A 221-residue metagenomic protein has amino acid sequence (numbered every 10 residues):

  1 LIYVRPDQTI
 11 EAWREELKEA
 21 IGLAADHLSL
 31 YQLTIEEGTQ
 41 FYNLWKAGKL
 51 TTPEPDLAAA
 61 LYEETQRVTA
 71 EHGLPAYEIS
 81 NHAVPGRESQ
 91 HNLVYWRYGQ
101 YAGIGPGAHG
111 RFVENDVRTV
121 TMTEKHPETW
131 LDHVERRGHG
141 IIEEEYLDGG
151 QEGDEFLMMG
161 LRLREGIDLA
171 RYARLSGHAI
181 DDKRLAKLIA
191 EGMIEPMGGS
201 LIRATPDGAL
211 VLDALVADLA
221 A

Functional and structural regions predicted by a protein language model:
L1-S176: C-terminal scaffold of the Radical SAM
L30, I79, K183, G198-G199: Residue-level detector of family-conserved "landmark" positions at structurally sensitive sites
L169, P196, V211-L212: Short active-site-adjacent structural elements
S176-A190: Short amphipathic alpha-helical interaction segments
I189-G199: A short, conserved structural fragment
S200-T205: Minor-groove-contacting beta-hairpin "wing" of winged helix-turn-helix DNA-binding domains
P206-A221: Short, amphipathic alpha-helical interaction segments positioned at domain boundaries
